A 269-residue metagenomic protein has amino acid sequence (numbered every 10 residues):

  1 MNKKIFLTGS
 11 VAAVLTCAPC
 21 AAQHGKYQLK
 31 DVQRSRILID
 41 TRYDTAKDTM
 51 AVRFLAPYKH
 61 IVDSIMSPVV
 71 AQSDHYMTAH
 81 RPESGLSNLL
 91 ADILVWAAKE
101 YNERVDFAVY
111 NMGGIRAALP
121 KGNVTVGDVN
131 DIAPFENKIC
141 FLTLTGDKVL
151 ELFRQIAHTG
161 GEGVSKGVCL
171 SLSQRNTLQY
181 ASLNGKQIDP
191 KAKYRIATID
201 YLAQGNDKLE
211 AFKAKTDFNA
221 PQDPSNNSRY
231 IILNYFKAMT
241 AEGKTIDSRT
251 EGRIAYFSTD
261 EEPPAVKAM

Functional and structural regions predicted by a protein language model:
M1-V32: Bacterial Sec-dependent N-terminal signal peptides
G9-S10, T45, T49, S64 (+2 more regions): Coil residues (strongly favoring Ser/Thr
T16, V62-S67, P120-V124: Short hydrophobic/aromatic-rich motifs at helix boundaries and adjacent loops
A18, F54-K59, V168, I232: Generic hydrophobic, helix-prone segments enriched in Leu/Val/Ile
H24-T41, T45, S84, N88-A91 (+3 more regions): Feature captures C-terminal
Q33-D63: N-terminal targeting signals for Sec/Tat export/insertion, comprising classic cleavable signal peptides
S64-H80, L209-D217: Acidic/histidine-rich, surface-exposed loop or edge segments in extracytoplasmic proteins
